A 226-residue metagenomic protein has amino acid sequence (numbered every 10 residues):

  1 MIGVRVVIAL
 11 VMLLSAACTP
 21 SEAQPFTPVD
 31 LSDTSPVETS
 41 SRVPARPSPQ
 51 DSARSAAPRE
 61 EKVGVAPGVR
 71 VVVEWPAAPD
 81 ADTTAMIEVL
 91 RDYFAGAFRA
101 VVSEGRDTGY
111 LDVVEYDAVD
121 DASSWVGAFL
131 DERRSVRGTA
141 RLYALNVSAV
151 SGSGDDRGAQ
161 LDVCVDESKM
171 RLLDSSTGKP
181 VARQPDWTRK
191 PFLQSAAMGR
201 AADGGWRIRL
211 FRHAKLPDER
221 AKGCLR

Functional and structural regions predicted by a protein language model:
M1-A16: Sec-dependent bacterial lipoprotein signal peptides
A17-E22: Bacterial signal peptide processing site
T27-P49: Post-signal peptide N-terminal segment of mature Sec-exported envelope proteins
S41-V65, W75: Post-signal-peptide N-terminal segment of Sec-exported extracytoplasmic proteins
R59-A140: Core segments of small alpha/beta cavity-forming domains
G105-G223: Structured, amphipathic secondary-structure segments that form assembly/contact surfaces in multi-subunit
